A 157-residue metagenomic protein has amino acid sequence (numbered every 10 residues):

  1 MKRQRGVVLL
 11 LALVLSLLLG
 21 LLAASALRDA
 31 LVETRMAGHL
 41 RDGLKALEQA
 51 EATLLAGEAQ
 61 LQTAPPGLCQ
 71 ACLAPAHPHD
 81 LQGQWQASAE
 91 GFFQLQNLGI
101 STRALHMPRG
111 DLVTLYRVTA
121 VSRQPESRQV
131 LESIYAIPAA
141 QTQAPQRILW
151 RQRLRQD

Functional and structural regions predicted by a protein language model:
K2-D157: Terminal alpha-helical segments
